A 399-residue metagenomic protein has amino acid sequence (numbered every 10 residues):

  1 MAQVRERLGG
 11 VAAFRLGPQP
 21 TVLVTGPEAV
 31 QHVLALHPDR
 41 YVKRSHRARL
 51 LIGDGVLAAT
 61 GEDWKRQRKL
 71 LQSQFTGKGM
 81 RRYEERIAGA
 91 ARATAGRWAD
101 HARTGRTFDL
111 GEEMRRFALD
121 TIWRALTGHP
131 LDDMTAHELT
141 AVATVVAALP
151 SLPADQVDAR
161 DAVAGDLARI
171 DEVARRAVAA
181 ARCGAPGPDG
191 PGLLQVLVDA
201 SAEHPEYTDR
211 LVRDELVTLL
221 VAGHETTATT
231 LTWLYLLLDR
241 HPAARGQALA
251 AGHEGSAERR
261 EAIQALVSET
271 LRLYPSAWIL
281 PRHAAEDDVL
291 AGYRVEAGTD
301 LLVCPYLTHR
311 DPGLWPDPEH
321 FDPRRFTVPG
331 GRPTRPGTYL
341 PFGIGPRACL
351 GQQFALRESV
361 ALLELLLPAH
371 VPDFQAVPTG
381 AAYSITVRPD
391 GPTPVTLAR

Functional and structural regions predicted by a protein language model:
M1-G55, A59-E62, R66, E85-A93 (+2 more regions): N-terminal membrane-proximal hinge/A-helix region immediately C-terminal to the signal-anchor transmembrane segment
M1-G9, S256-A291, P312: Conserved cytochrome P450 K-helix E-x-x-R motif and the immediately C-terminal K′/meander segment
L34, V42-A48, K65, G79-T230: Cytochrome P450 heme-thiolate monooxygenase catalytic core
A91-A95, L139-A141, V145, H253-E254 (+2 more regions): Cytochrome P450 proximal C-terminal region
T226-A251, Q352-H370: Cytochrome P450 catalytic-core helices
V303-G330: Conserved cytochrome P450 K-helix/beta-meander segment immediately N-terminal to the heme-binding cysteine loop
